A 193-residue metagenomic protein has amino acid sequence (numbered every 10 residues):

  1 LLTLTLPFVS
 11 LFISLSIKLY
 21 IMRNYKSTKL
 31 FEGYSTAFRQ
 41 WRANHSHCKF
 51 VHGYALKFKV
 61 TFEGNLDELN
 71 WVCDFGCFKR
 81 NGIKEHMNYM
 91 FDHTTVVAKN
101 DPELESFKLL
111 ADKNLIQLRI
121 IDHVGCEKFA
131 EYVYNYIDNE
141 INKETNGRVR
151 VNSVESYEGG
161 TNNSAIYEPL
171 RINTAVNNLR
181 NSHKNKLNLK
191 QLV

Functional and structural regions predicted by a protein language model:
L1-I21: Short, Lys/Arg-enriched N-terminal segments with co-localized hydrophobic residues within the first ~10-30 amino acids
M22-V193: Charge-rich, low-complexity N-terminal segments
